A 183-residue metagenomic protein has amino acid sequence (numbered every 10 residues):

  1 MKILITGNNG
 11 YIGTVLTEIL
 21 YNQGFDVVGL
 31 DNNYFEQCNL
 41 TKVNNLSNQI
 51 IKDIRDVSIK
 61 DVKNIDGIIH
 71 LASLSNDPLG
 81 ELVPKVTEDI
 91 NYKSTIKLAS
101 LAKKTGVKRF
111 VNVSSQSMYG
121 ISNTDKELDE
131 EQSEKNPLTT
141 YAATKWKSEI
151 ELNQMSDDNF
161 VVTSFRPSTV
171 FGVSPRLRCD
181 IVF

Functional and structural regions predicted by a protein language model:
M1-G67: N-terminal Rossmann/SDR dinucleotide-binding element
V15-I19, L101, E151: Rossmann-fold NAD(P)-dependent oxidoreductase module
E36-Q37, S75-N76, Y119-G120, G172: Short beta->alpha connector loops of Rossmann-like oxidoreductase domains
I54-I90, L101: NAD(P)H-binding glycine-rich loop region in Rossmannoid oxidoreductase-like domains and their noncatalytic homologs
L82-K85, D89, K93-K97, M118 (+2 more regions): Catalytic helix-loop patch of NAD(P)-dependent Rossmann-fold dehydrogenases
T105-R109, F160: A short helix->loop->beta-strand "cap" motif at the edges of active sites that frequently abuts
S115: Residue(s) in the substrate-gating loop at a strand-loop-helix junction that position the organic substrate next
